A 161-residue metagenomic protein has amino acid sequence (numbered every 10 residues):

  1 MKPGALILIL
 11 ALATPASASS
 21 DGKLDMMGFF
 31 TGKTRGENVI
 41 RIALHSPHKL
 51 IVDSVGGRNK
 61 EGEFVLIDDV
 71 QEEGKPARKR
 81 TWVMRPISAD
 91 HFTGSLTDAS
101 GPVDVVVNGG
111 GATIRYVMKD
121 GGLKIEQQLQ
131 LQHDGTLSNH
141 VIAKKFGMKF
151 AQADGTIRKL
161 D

Functional and structural regions predicted by a protein language model:
M1-I9: Sec-dependent signal peptide recognition, specifically the positively charged N-region followed immediately by
K2, P15, E126-L129: An exposure/low-complexity boundary signal
P3, G28-K33: Conserved long hydrophobic alpha-helices within structured protein cores
G4, D21-G22: Short, functionally important structural connectors and interaction interfaces within domains
I9-A18: Hydrophobic h-region of N-terminal signal peptides that target proteins for export in Gram-negative bacteria
G22-L24, T31, E37-Q130, Q152 (+1 more regions): Central antiparallel beta-sheet cores of small beta-barrel/beta-sandwich binding domains
L129-D161: Edge beta-strand at a domain terminus
